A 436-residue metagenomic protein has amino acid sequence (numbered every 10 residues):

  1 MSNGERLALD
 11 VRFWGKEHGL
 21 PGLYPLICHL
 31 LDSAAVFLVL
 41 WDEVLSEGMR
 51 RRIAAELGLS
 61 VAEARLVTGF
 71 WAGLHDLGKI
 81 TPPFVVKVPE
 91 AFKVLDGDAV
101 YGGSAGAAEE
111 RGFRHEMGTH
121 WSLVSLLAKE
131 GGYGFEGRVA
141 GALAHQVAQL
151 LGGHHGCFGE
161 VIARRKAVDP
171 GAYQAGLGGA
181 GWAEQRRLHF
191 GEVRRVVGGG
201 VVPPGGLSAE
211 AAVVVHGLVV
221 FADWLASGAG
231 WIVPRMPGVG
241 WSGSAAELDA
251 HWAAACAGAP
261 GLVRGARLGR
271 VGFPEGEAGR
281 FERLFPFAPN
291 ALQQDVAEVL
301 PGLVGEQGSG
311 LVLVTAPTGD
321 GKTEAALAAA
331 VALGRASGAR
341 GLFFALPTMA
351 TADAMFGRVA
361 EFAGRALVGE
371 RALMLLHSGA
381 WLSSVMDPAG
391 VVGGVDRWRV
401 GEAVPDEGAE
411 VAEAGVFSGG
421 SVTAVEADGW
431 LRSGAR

Functional and structural regions predicted by a protein language model:
S2-G272: Accessory nucleic-acid engagement/destabilization modules that flank
F158-I162, A352-A354, L382-G390: Switch/connector loops and helix/strand junctions flanking conserved nucleotide-binding motifs in nucleotide-processing
E275-T315: Conserved pre-motif I regulatory segment
Q293, G319-K322, T348: Short, conserved phosphate/pyrophosphate- and ester-handling motifs at nucleotide-, phospho-/glycolipid
E306-L313, A339-G341, G434-R436: Pre-Walker A (Motif I) flank of P-loop NTPase domains
Q307-A330: Walker A/P-loop
A329-F356, R365-R371: Conserved SF1/SF2 helicase motif Ia
V359-R436: A substrate-engagement module of RecA-like helicase motors
